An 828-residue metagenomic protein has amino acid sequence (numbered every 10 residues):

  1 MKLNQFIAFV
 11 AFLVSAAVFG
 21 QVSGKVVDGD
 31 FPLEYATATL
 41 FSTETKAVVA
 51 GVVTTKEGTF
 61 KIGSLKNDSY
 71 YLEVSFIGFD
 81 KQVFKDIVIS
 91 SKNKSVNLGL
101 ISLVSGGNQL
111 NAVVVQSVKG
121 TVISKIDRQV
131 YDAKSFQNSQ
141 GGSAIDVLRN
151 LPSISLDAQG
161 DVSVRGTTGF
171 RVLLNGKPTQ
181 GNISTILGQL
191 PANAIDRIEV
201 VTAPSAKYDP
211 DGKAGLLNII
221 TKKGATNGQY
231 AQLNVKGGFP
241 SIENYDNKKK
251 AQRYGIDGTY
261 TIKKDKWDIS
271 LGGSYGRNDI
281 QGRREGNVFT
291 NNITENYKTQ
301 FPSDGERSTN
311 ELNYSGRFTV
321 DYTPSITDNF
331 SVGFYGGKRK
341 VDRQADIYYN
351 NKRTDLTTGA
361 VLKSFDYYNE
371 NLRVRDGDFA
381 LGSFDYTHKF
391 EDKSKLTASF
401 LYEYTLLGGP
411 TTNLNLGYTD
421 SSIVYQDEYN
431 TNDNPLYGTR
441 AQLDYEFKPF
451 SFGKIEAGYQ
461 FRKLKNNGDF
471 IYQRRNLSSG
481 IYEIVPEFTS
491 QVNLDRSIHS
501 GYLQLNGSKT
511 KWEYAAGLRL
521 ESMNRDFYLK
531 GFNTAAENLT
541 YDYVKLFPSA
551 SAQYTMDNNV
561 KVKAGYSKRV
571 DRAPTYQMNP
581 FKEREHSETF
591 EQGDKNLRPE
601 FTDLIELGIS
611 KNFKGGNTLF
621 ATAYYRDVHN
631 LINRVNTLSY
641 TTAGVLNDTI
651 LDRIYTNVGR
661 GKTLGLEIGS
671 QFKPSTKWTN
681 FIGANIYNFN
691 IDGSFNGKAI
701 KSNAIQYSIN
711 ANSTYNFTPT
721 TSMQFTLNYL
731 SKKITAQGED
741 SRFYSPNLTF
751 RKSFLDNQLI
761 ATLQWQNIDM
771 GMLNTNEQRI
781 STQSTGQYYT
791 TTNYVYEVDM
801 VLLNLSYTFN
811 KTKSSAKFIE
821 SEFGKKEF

Functional and structural regions predicted by a protein language model:
T37-F41, S75-I77, K94-Q137, D157-Q159 (+2 more regions): Short, acidic, small-residue-rich periplasmic hinge/interaction motif at the N-terminus of Gram-negative outer-membrane
T43-T59: Short, acidic Ser/Thr/Gly-rich low-complexity loop/linker segments typical of extracellular and cell-surface proteins
L100-I101, A144-V147, T185-I186, V200 (+3 more regions): N-terminal periplasmic accessory domains that precede and gate Gram-negative outer-membrane beta-barrel machines
A144, N150, K177-K207: Short acidic/polar hinge/loop motifs at secondary-structure boundaries that mediate gating or recognition
K248-T290, N296-A345, F379-D385, I682: Transmembrane beta-barrel wall of Gram-negative outer-membrane proteins
G438-Q442, E483-S490, D594, R598 (+3 more regions): Outer membrane beta-barrel strand-and-loop segments of large Gram-negative receptors, especially TonB-dependent
N524-D526, N558-L604, Y625-D648, K733 (+1 more regions): Surface-exposed extracellular loop regions of Gram-negative outer-membrane beta-barrel proteins, predominantly
F754-F828: C-terminal beta-signal and adjacent terminal beta-strands/loops of Gram-negative outer-membrane beta-barrel proteins
